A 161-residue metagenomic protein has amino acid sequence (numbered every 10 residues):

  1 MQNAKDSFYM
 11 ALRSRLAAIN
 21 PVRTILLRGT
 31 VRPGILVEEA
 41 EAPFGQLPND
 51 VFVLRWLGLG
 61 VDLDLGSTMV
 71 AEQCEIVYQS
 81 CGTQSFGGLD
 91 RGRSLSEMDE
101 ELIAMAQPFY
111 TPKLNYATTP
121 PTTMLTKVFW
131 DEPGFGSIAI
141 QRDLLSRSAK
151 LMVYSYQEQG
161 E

Functional and structural regions predicted by a protein language model:
M1-E161: Charged, amphipathic alpha-helical segments and their flanking helix caps
